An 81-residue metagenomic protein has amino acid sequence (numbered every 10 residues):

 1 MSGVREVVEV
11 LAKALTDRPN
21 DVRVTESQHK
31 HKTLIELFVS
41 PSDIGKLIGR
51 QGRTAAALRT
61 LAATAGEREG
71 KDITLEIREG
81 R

Functional and structural regions predicted by a protein language model:
M1-K46, A56-R81: RNA-contacting regions in translation and RNA-metabolism proteins, encompassing KH/S1 modules where present
I48-G52: Glycine-centered tight-turn and secondary-structure capping sites
